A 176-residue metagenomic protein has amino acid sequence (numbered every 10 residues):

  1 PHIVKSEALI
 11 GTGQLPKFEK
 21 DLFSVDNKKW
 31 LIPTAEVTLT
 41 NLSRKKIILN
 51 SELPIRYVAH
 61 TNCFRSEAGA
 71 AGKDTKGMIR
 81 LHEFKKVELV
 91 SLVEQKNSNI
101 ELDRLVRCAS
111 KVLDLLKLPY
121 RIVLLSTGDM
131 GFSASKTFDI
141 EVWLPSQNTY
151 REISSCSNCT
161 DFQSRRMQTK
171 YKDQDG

Functional and structural regions predicted by a protein language model:
P1-G176: TRNA-recognition modules of translation machinery and tRNA-sensing kinases, especially anticodon-binding
